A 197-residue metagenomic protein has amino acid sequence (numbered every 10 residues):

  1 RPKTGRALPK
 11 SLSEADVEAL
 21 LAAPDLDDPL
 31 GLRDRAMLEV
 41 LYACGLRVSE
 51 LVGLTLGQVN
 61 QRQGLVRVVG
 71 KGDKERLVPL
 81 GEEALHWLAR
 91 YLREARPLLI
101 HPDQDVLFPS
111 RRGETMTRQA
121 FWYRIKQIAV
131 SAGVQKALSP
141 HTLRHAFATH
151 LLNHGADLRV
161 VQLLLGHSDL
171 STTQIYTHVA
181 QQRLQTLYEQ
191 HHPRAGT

Functional and structural regions predicted by a protein language model:
R1-T197: Conserved catalytic core of the tyrosine transesterase superfamily
